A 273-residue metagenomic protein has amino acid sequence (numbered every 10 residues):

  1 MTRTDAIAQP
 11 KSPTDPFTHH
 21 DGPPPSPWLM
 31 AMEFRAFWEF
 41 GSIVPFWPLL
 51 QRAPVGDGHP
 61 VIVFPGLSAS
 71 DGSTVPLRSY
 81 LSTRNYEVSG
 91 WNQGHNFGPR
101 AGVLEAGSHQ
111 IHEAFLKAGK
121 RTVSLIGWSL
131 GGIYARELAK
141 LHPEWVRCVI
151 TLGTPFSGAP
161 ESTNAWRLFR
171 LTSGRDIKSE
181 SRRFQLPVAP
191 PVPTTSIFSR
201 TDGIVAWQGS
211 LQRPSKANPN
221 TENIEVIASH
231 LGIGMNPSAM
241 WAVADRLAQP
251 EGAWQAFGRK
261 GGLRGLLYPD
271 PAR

Functional and structural regions predicted by a protein language model:
M1-I62, T74, S79, R84 (+1 more regions): Flexible, membrane-associating and regulatory peripheral segments of lipid-active enzymes
I43-F46, H112, L116, S173-G174 (+2 more regions): Generic surface-pattern signal
H59-G72, P76, S82-W91, R100-V192 (+1 more regions): Serine-dependent carboxylesterase/thioesterase catalytic core of lipase-like alpha/beta-hydrolase/SGNH enzymes
G94-N96: Glycine-rich phosphate/ribose-binding loops and adjacent secondary-structure elements that form binding surfaces
G98-R100, G232-I233: A generic structural signal for short coil/turn motifs at secondary-structure boundaries
K140-R273: Helical cap/lid subdomain of alpha/beta-hydrolase-fold lipid enzymes that gates access to the catalytic pocket
